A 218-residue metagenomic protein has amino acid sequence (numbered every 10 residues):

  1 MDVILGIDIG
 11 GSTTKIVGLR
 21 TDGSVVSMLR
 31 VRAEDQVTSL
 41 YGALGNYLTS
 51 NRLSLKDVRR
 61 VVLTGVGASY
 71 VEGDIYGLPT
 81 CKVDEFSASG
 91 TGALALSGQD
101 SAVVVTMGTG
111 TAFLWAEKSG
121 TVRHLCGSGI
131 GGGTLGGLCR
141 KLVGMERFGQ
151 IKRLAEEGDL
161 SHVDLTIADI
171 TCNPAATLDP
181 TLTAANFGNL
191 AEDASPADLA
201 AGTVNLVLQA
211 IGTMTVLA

Functional and structural regions predicted by a protein language model:
D2-D8, V58-V62, A102-T106, G127: Short glycine-aspartate micro-motif
V3-G42, V122: Short glycine-rich, Thr/Ser-proximal phosphate-binding strand/loop in the N-terminal lobe of ATP-dependent enzymes
D8-T13, V66, V105-G110, G129-G132: A short acidic Gly-Thr/Ser loop motif
S27-A33, Y47-E85, V122-H124: Short beta-strand-loop/turn "lid" adjacent to the catalytic site in phosphate-handling enzymes
Q36-N51, A210-M214: Short, well-ordered amphipathic alpha-helical segments that serve as non-catalytic structural scaffolds within diverse
V71-V105, G110-G120: Conserved phosphate-binding catalytic cores of ATP/NTP-utilizing and phosphoryl-transfer enzymes
G120-A175: Glycine-rich phosphate-binding loop plus the immediately following alpha-helix
A176-A218: Adenine-nucleotide phosphate-binding core of ATP-dependent small-molecule kinases
